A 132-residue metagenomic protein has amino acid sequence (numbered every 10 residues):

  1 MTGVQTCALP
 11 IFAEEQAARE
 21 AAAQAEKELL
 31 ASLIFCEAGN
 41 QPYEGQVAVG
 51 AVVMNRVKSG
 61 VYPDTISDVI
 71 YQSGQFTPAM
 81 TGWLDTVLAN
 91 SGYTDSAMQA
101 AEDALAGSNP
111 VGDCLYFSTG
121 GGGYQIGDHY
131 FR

Functional and structural regions predicted by a protein language model:
T2-L9: Short, small-residue-biased leader/transition segments that mark boundaries at the very start of proteins
F12, Q16-R132: Bacterial extracytoplasmic/cell-wall-associated proteins, especially those involved in peptidoglycan
